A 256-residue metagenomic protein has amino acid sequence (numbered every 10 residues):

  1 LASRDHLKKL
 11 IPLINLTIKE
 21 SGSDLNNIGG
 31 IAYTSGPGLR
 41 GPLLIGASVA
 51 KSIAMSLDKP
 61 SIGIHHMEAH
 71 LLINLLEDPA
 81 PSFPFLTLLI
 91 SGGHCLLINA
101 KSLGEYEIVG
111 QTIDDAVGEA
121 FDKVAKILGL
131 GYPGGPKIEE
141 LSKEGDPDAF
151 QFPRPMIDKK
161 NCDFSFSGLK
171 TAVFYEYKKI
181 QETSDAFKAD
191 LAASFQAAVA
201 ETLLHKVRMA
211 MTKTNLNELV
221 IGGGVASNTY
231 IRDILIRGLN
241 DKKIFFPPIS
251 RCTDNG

Functional and structural regions predicted by a protein language model:
L1-P37, H66, H70: N-terminal beta-alpha supersecondary unit
D24, E140-L219, N228-F245: A contiguous, well-structured pocket-lining segment that forms one wall/lid of small-molecule binding clefts in soluble
Y33-G36, I53, S91, L219-N228: Glycine-rich beta-strand-to-loop/alpha-helix junction loops that act as flexible
G38-L57: DPxDG-like acidic metal-binding loop motif
G63-L86: Conserved phosphate-binding catalytic cores of ATP/NTP-utilizing and phosphoryl-transfer enzymes
E68, P79, S102-D146, K170-T171 (+1 more regions): Glycine-rich phosphate-binding loop plus the immediately following alpha-helix
H70-L72, P247-G256: Glycine-rich phosphate-binding/hydrolytic loop that grips phosphoryl groups
T87-L89, C95-N99: Short beta-strand scaffold segments in enzyme catalytic cores
